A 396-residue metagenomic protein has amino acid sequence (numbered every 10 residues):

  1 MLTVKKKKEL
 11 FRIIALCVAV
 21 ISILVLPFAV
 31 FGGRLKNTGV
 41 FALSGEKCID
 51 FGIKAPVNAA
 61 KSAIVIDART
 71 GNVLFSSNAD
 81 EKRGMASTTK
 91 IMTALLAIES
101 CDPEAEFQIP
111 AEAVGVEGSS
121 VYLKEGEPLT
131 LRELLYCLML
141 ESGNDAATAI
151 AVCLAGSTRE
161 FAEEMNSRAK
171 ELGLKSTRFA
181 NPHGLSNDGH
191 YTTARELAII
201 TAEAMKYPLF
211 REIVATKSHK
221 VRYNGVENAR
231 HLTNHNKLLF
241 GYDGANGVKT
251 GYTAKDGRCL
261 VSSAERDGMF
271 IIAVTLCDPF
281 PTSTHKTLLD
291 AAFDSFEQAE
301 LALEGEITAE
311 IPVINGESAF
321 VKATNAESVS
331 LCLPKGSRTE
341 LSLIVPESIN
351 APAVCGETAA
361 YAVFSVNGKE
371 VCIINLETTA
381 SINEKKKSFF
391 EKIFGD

Functional and structural regions predicted by a protein language model:
M1-F11: N-terminal Lys/Arg-rich, disordered targeting/topogenic segments
L2, G32-R195, I199-P208: Active-site-adjacent loops and short helices of periplasmic peptidoglycan-processing enzymes
L10, I14-A15, F51, N58-A59 (+4 more regions): Generic detector of short alpha-helix boundary/capping microenvironments and adjacent low-complexity segments
L10-G32: Sec-dependent N-terminal signal peptides of Gram-positive bacterial secreted proteins and lipoproteins
V25-A42, A323-S337: Short, compositionally biased leader-like segments
L174-K175, S186-Y191, R195-D396: Domain-terminus/edge residues, biased toward the C-terminal soluble/receptor-binding domains of extracytoplasmic
